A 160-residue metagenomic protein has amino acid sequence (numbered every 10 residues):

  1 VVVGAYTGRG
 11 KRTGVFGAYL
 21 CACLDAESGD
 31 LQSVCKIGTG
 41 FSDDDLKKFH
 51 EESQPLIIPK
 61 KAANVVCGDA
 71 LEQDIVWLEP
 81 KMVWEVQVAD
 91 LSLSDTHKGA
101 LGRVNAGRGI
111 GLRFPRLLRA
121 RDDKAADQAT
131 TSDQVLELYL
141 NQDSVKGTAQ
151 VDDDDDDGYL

Functional and structural regions predicted by a protein language model:
V1, T7-R9, G14, S28-L160: Intrinsically disordered, low-complexity regulatory tails
F16-A18: Metal-dependent catalytic core segments for phosphate chemistry
